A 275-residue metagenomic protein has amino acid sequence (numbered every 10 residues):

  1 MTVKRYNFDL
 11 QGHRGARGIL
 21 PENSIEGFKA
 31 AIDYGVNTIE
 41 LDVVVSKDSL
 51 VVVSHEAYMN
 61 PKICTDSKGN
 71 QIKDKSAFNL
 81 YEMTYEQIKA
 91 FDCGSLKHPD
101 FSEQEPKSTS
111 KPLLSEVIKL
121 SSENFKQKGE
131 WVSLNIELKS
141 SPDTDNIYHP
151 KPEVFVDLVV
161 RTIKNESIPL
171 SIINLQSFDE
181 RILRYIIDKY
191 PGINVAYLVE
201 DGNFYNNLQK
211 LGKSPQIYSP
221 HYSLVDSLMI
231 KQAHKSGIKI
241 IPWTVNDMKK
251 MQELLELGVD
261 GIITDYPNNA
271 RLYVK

Functional and structural regions predicted by a protein language model:
M1-K275: Phosphate-group recognition and catalysis centered on beta-loop-alpha active-site segments
